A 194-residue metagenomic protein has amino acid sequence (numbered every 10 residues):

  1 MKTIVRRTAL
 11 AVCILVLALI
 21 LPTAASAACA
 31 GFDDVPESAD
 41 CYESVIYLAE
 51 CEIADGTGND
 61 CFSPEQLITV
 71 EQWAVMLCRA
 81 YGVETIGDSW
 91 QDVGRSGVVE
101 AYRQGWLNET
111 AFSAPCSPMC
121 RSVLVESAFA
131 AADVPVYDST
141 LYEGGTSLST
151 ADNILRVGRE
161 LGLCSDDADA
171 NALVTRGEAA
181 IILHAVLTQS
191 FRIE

Functional and structural regions predicted by a protein language model:
M1-R7: Positively charged n-region of N-terminal signal peptides that target proteins for export
T3, I14-D40, D55-V174, L187-E194: Feature responds to low-complexity, polar/acidic, surface-exposed segments characteristic of secreted/exported proteins
A9-C13: Intrinsically disordered, low-complexity serine/proline/glycine/threonine-rich regulatory regions
E52: Phosphate/pyrophosphate-binding loop motifs in nucleotide- or prenyl diphosphate-using proteins
